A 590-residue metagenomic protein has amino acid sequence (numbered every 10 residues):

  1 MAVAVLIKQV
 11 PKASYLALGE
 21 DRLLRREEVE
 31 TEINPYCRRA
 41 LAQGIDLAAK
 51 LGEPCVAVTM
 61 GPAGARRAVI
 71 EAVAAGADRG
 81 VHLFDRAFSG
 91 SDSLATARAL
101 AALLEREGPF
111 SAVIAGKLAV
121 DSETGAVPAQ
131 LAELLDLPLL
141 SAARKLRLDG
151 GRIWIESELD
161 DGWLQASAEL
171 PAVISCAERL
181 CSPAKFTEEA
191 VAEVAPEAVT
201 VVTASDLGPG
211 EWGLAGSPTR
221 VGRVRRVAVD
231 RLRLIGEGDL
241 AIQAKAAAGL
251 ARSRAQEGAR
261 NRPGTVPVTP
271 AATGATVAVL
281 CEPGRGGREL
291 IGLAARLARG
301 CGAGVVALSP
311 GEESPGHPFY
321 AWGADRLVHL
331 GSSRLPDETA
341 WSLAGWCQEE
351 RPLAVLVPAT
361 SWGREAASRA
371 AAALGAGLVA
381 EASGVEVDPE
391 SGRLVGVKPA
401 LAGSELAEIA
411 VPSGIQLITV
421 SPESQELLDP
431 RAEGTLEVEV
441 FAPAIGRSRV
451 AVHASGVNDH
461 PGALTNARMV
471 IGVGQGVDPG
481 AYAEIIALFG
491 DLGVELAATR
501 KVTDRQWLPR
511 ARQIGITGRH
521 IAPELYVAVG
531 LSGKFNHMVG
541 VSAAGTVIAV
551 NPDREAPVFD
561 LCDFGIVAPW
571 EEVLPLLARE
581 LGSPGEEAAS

Functional and structural regions predicted by a protein language model:
M1-S590: N-terminal glycine-rich FAD/FM-binding segment characteristic of electron-transfer flavoproteins
